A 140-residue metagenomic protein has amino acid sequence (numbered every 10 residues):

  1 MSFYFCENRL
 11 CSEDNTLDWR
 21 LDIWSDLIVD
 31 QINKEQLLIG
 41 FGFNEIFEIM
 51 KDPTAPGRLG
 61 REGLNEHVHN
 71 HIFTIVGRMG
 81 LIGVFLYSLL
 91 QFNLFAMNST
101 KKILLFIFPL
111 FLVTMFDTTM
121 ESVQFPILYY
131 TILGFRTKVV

Functional and structural regions predicted by a protein language model:
M1, F92-K102, T131-F135, V139: Hydrophobic alpha-helical segments of polytopic membrane proteins
M1, M79-L81, T118-V123: Helix-loop-helix junctions and helix-breaking kinks within/between transmembrane helices of multi-pass membrane
C11-M79: Long extracytoplasmic/lumenal interhelical loops at the membrane interface of multi-pass membrane proteins
I28, E48, G77, L86-S88 (+2 more regions): Short, function-defining helix-loop hinge/capping sites that tune catalysis or transport
F43-F47, G83-L86, T137: Short, flexible micro-motifs
I75-F111: Hydrophobic transmembrane alpha-helices and their immediate junctions
L105-M115, T119-V140: Transmembrane alpha-helices of multi-pass inner-membrane enzymes
